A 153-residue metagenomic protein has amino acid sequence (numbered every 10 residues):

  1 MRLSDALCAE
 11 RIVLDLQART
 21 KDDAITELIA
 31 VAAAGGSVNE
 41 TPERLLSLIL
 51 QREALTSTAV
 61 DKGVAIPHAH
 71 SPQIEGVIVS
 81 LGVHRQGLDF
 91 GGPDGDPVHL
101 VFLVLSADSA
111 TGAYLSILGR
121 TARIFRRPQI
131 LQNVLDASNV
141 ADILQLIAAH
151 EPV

Functional and structural regions predicted by a protein language model:
M1-V153: Cytosolic covalent-transfer regions centered on His/Cys nucleophiles that carry phosphoryl or persulfide groups
